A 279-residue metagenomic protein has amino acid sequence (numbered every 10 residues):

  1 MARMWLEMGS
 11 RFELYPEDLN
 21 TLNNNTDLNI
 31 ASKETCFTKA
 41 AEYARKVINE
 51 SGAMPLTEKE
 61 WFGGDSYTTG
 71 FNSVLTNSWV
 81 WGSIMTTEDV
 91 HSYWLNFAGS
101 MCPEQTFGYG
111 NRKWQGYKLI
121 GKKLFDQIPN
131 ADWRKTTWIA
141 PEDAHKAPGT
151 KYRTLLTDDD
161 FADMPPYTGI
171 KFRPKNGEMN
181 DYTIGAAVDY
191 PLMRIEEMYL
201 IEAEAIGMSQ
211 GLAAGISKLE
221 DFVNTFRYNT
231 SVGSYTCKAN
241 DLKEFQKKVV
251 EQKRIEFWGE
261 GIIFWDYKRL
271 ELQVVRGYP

Functional and structural regions predicted by a protein language model:
M1-L95, D126-P279: Acidic/polar-rich alpha-helix caps and helix-coil junctions
A98-G99: Domain-scale macromolecular recognition modules
C102-K122: Short, cationic low-complexity segments
